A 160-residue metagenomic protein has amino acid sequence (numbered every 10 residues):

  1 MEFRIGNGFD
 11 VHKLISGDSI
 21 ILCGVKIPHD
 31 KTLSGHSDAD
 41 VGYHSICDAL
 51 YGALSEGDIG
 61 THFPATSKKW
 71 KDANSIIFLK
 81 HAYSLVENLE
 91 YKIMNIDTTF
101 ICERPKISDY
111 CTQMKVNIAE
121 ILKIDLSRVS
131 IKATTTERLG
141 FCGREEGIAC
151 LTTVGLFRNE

Functional and structural regions predicted by a protein language model:
E2-M114, L122: RNase III-family endoribonuclease catalytic core
S108-D109, R138-F141: Short active-site-adjacent structural elements
M114-K115, E145: Short, low-complexity, polybasic intrinsically disordered segments
I118: Glycine-rich, mobile lid/loop segments that gate access to catalytic sites or pores
D125-R128: Short acidic capping loops at alpha-helix termini that bridge into adjacent secondary structure
I131-T135: Pyridoxal 5′-phosphate
C142-E160: C-terminal edge-of-domain segments
